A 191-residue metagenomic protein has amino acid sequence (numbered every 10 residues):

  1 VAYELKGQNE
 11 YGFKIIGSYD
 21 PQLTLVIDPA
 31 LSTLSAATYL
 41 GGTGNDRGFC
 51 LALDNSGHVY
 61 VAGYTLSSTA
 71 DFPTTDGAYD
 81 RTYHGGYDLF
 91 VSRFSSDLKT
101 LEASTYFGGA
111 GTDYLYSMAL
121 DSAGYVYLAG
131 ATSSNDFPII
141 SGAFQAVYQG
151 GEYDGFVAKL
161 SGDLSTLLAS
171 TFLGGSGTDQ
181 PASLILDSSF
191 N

Functional and structural regions predicted by a protein language model:
V1-A52, H58: Charged substrate-recognition surface patches at the periphery of nucleic-acid/ligand-binding domains
Q8-G12, H58, D88, Y125 (+3 more regions): A generic structural signal for beta-strand entry/edge sites
L31-D46, T100-T112, T166-G177: Short loop/turn motifs that cap or connect beta-strands within the blades of beta-propeller-type repeat domains
A36-A37, L51, V61-G63, G77 (+8 more regions): Hydrophobic strand positions within the blades of repeat-based beta-sheet folds
N45-R47, Y87, T112-Y114, Y153 (+1 more regions): Beta-rich catalytic cores
L53-G57, L120-G124, L186-F190: Residue-level detector of Asp-centered blade-edge/turn motifs that repeat once per structural unit in beta-propeller
G63-F90, G130-F156: Acidic/polar, solvent-exposed loop segments in beta-strand-rich repeat domains
